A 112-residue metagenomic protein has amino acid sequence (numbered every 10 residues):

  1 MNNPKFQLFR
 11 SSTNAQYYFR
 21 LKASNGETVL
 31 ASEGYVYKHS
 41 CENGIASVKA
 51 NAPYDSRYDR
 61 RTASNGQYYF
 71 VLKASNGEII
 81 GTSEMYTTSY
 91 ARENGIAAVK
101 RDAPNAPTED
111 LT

Functional and structural regions predicted by a protein language model:
M1, A50-Y54: Short secondary-structure junctions
M1-R10, A106, D110-L111: Intrinsic disorder/low-complexity detector
Q7-F9, Q16-A23, V29-Y35, G44-V48 (+5 more regions): A structural feature that tracks compact, well-ordered secondary-structure segments with a strong bias toward
D55-R57, L111: A short, aromatic/hydrophobic, helix- or strand-capping loop or linear motif that either lines the entrance/gate
N65, N105-A106: Short, mixed-charge low-complexity intrinsically disordered segments
